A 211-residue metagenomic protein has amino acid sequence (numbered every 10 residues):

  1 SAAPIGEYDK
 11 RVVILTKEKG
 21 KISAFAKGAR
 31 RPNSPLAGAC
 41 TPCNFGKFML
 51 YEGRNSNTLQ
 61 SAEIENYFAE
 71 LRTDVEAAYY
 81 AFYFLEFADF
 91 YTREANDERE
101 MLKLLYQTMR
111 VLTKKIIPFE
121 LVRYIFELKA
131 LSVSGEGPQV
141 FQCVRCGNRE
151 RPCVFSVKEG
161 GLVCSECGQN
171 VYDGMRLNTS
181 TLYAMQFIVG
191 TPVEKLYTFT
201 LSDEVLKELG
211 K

Functional and structural regions predicted by a protein language model:
S1-K211: Non-catalytic alpha-helical scaffolds and adjoining flexible linkers that form interface surfaces for assembly
